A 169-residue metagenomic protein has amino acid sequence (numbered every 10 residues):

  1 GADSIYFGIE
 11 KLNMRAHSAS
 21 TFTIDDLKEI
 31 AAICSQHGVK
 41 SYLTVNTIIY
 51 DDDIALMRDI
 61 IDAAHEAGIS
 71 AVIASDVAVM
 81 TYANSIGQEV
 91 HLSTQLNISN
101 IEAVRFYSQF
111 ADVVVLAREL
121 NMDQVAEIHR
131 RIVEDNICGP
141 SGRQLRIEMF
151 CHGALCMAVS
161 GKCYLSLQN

Functional and structural regions predicted by a protein language model:
G1-I98, E102, V115, D123-V125 (+1 more regions): Active-site pocket-lining/capping segments in soluble small-molecule metabolic enzymes
F110-D112: A cross-taxonomic marker for long C-terminal extensions/tails that follow the last structured domain
